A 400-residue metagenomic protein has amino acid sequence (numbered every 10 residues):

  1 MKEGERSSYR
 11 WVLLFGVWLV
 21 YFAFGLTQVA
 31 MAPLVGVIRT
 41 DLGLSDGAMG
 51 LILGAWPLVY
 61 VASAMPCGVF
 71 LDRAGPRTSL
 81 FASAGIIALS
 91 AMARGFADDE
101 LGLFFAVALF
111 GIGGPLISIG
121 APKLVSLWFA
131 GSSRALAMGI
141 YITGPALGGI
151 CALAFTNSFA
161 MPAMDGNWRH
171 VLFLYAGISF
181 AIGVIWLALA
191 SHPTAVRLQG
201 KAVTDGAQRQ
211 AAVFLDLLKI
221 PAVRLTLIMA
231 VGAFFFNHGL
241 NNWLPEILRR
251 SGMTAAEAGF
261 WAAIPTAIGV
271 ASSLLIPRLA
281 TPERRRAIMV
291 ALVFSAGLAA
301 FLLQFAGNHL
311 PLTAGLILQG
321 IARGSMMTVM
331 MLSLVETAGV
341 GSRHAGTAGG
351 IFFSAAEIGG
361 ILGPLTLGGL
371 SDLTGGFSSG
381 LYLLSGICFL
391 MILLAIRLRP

Functional and structural regions predicted by a protein language model:
V29, P57-M65, I150, T266-L274 (+1 more regions): Residue-level signature of mid-helix packing/kink "hotspots" within the transmembrane helices of 12-pass Major
M31-A32, P221-A263, G269-S273: Extracytoplasmic gate region of multi-pass secondary transporters
A62-D98: Conserved MFS/SLC helix-loop-helix module at the cytosolic interface between two early adjacent transmembrane helices
R73-S83, T281-V293: Cytoplasmic membrane-interface "Motif A"-like loop-to-helix N-cap segments of 12-TM Major Facilitator Superfamily
A106-G144: Cytoplasmic helix-loop-helix junction between adjacent transmembrane helices in 12-TM secondary transporters
I140-S191: Helix-loop-helix hairpin linking two adjacent transmembrane segments in secondary transporters
R284-S333: C-terminal transmembrane helical hairpin of 12-TM major facilitator-type secondary transporters
G341-T374: A late C-terminal transmembrane helix in Major Facilitator Superfamily
